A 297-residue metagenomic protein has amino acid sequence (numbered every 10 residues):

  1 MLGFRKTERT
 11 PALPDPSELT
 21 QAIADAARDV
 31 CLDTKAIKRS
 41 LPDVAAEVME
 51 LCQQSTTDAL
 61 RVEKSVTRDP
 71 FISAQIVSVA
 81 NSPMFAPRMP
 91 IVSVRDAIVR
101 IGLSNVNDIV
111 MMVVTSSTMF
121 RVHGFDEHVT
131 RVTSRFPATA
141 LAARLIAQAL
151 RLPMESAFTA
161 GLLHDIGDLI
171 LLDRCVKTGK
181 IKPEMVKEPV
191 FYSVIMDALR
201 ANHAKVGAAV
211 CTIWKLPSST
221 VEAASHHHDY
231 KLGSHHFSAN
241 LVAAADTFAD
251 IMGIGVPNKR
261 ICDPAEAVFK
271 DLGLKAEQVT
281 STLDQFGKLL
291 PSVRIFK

Functional and structural regions predicted by a protein language model:
M1-T178, V190-D263, F296: Conserved alpha-helical "signature site" that marks functionally important helical segments or helix/loop junctions
Q21, V110-M112, K270-L272, F286-I295: A general structural signal for short secondary-structure boundary/capping elements
V99, P137, D284-G287, P291: Generic structural signal for well-ordered, non-transmembrane alpha-helical segments in soluble/cytosolic regions
K180-P183, K187: A short, charged helix-loop
R260-L274: Short helix/strand-capping connector loops at secondary-structure junctions
